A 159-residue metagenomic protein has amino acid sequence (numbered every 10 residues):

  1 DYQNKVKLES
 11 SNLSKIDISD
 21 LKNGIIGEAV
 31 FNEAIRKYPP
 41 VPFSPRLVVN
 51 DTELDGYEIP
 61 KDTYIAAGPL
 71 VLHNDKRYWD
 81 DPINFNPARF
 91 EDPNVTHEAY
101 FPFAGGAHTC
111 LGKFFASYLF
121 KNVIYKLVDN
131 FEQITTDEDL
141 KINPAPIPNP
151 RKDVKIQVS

Functional and structural regions predicted by a protein language model:
D1-N12, A34, P60-G68, F101-P102 (+3 more regions): Central I-helix of cytochrome P450 enzymes
S14-D55, K76: Conserved cytochrome P450 K-helix E-x-x-R motif and the immediately C-terminal K′/meander segment
R46, G68-L70, R89, A104-G105 (+1 more regions): Active-site proximal loops enriched in glycine and acidic residues that flank catalytic Cys/His/Asp and coordinate
V48, N84, F90, I124-V128 (+1 more regions): Short amphipathic alpha-helical signal-transduction/dimerization elements
A67-P93: Conserved cytochrome P450 K-helix/beta-meander segment immediately N-terminal to the heme-binding cysteine loop
D92-F101: Active-site-adjacent bridging/hinge elements
K113-N149: Cytochrome P450 heme-binding "Cys pocket" and the immediately downstream C-terminal segment
P146-S159: C-terminal helix/juxtamembrane-tail motif
